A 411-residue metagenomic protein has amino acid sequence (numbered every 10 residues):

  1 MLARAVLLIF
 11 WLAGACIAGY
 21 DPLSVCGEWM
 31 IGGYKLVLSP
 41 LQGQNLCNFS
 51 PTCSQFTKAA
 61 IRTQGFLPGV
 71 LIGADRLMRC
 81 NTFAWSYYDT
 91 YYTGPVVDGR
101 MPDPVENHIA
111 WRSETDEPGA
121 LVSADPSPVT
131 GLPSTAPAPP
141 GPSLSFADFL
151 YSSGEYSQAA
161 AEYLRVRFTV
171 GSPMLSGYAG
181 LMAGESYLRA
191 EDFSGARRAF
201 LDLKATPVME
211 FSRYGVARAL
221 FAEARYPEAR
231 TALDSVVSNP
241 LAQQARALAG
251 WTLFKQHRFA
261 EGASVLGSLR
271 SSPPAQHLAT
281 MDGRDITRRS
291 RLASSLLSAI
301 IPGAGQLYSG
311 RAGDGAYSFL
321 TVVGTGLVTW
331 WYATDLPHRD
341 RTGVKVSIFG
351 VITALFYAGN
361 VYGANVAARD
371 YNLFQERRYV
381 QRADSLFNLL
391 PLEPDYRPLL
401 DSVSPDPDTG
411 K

Functional and structural regions predicted by a protein language model:
I17-L121, Y178-A179, E185, D192 (+5 more regions): Hydrophobic alpha-helical membrane segments
P128-P142, G283-S290: TPR-adjacent "capping" and linker segments in tetratricopeptide-repeat scaffold/adaptor proteins
A138-T169, E185, R189: Alpha-helical segment of the N-proximal tetratricopeptide repeat
R167-S176, D202-S212, S235-Q244, G267-H277 (+1 more regions): Short solvent-exposed coil/turn linkers within tandem alpha-helical repeat scaffolds
